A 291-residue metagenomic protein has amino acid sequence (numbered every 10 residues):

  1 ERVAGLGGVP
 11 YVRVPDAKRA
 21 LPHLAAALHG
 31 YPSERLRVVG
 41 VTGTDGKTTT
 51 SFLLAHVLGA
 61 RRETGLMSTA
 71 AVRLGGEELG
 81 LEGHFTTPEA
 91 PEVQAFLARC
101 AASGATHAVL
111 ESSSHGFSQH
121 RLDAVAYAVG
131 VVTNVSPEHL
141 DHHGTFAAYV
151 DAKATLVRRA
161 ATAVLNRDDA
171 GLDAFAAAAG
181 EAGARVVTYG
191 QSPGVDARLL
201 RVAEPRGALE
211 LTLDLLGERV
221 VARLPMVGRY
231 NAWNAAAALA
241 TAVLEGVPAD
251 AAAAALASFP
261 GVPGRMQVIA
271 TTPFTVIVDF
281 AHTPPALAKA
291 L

Functional and structural regions predicted by a protein language model:
E1-G40, T49-R61, G194-R198, P205 (+2 more regions): Short, basic phosphate-binding NTP loop
V3-G8, A102-A105, L110, S118-L122 (+1 more regions): Acidic, Mg2+-coordinating active-site environments of NTP-dependent enzymes
L21, L54, L58, A235-E245 (+1 more regions): Buried hydrophobic packing segments
L28-E34, R61, L79-G83, V93 (+1 more regions): Conserved adenylate-forming
R61-G75, S112: Short beta-strand-centered segment that lines the nucleotide-binding/catalytic pocket of NTP-utilizing
A70-E92: P-loop NTPase switch/communication element
D279: Conserved phosphate/oxyanion-binding catalytic-loop motifs
H282-L291: AMP-binding/adenylate-forming catalytic core of the ANL superfamily
